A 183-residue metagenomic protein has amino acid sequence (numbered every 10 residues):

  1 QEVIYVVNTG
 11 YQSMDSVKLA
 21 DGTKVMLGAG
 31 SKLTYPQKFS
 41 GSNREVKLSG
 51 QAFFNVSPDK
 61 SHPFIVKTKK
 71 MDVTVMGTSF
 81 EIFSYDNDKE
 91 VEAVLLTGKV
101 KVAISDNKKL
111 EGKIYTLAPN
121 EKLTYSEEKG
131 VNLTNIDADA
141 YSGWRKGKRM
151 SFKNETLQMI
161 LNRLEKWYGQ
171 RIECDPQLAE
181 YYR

Functional and structural regions predicted by a protein language model:
Q1-R183: A residue-level detector for the "anchor" residue at the start of short, highly conserved motifs
